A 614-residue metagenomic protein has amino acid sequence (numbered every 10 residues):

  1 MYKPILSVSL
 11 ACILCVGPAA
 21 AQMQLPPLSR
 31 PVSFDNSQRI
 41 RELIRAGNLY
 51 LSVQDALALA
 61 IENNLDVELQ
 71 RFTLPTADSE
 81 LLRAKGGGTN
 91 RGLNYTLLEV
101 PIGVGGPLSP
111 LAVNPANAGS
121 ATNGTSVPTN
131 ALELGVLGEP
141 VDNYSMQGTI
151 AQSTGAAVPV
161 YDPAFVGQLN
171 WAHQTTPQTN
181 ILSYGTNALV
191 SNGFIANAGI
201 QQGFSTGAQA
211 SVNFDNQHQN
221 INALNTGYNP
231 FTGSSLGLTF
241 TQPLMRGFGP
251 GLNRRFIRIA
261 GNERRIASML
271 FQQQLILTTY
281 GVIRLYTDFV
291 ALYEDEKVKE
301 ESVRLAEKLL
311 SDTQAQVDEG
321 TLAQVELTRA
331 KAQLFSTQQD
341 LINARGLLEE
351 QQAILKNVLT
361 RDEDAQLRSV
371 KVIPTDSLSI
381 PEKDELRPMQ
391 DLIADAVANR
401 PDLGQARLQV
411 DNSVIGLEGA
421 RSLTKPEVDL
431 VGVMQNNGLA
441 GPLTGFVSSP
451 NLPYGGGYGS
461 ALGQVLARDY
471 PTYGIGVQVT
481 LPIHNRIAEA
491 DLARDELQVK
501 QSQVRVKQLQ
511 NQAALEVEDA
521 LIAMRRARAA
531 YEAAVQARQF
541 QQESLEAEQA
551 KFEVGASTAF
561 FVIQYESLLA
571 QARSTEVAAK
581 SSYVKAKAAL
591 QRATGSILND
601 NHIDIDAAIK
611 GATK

Functional and structural regions predicted by a protein language model:
K3, N90-V160, W171-H173, A353-V370 (+4 more regions): Acidic, low-complexity, intrinsically disordered peripheral segments
S7-G17: Bacterial N-terminal signal peptides
Q22-R284, E427-G432, L452-P453, T472 (+3 more regions): Short flexible linkers and secondary-structure junctions
E68-F72, T76, S205-P230, M245-L270 (+10 more regions): Sec/SRP-type N-terminal targeting helices
D78, K85, G92, E99 (+26 more regions): Coiled-coil heptad-register positions
S268-L392, A523, A550, V554 (+2 more regions): Periplasmic alpha-helical coiled-coil/stalk elements that build and connect Gram-negative outer-membrane
S336, I342-N343, L348, S369-S460 (+2 more regions): Long, K/E/R/D-enriched contiguous segments that form extended
A530, A537-T594: C-terminal structured "cap/appendage" subdomains that terminate the fold
